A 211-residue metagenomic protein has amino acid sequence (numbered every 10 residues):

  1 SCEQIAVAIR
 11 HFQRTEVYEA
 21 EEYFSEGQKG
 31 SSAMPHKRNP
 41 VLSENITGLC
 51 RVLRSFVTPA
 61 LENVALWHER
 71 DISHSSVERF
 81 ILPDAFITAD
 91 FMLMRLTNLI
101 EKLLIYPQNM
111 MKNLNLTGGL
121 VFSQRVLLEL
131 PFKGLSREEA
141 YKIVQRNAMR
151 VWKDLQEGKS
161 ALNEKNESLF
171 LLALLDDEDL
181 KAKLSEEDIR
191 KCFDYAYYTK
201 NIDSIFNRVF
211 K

Functional and structural regions predicted by a protein language model:
S1-V17, R79, P83-F86: Helix-rich catalytic cores of soluble enzyme domains
H11-Y18, S32-A33, V41: A small-residue-enriched
T15-G27: Active-site-proximal loop/short-helix segments that contain or immediately flank catalytic acid/base residue(s)
Q28-K211: Catalytic-core signal marking the mid-to-C-terminal active-site face
